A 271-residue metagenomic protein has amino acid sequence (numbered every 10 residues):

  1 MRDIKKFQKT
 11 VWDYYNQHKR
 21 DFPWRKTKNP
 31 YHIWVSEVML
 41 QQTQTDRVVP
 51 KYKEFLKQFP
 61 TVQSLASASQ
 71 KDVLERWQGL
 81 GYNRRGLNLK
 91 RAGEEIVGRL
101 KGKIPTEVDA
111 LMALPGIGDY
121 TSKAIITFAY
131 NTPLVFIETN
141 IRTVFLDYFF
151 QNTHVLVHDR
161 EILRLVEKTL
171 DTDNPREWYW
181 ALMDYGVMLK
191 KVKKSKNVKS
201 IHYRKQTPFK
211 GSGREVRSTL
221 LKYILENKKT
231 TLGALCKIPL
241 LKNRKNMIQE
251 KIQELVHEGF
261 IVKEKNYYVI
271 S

Functional and structural regions predicted by a protein language model:
R2-E215, N227-K229, G233-K245: Catalytic cores of DNA base-excision repair glycosylases
I125, E250-E254, V269-S271: Residues in the recognition helix of alpha-helical DNA-binding motifs
R217-I224: Hydrophobic residues on short alpha-helical segments
L241-V256: Short amphipathic alpha-helical interaction segments
V256-Y268: A short, conserved structural fragment
